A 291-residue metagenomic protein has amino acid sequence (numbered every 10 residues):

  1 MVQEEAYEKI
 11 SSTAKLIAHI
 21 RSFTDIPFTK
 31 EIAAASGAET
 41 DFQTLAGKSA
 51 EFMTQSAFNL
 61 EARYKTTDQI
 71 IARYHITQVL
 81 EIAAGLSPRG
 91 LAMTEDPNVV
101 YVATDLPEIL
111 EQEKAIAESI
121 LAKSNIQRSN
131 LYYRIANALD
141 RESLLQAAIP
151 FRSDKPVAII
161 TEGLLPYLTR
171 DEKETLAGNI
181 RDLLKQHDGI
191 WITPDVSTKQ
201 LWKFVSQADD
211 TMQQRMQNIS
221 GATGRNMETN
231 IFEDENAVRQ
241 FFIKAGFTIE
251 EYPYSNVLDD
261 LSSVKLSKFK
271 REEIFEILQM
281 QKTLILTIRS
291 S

Functional and structural regions predicted by a protein language model:
M1-L80, A84-Y132, E142, I149 (+1 more regions): Rossmann-like AdoMet
I82-A84, T104-D105, A136-N137, T161-E162 (+1 more regions): Short His-Asn-centered micro-motif
Y133, S143-L145, Y167-L184: A short, conserved alpha-helix within the catalytic core of class I
D140-R141, L165-Y167, S197-L201: Short, catalytically relevant binding-site loops at active-site mouths
K155-D171: A short SAM/SAH-binding and catalytic strip from SAM-dependent methyltransferases
E162-G163, K173, D195-T198: Histidine- and/or cysteine-centered catalytic micro-motif in compact active-site loops
A177, D182-K199: Conserved beta-strand signature within the Rossmann-like core of class I S-adenosyl-L-methionine
W202-S291: Rossmann-like AdoMet/SAM-dependent catalytic core
